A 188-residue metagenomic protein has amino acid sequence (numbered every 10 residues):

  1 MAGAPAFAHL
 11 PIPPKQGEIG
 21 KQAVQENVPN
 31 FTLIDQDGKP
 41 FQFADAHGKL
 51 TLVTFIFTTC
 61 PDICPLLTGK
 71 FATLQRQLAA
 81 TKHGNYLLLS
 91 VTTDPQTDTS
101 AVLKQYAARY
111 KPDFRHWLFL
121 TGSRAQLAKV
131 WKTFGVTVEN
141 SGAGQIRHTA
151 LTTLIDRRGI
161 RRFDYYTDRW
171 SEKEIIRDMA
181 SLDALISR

Functional and structural regions predicted by a protein language model:
M1-A2: Bacterial N-terminal signal peptides
H9-A44, G69: N-terminal "domain-start" segment that seeds a small globular fold
K21, V91, Y106, W117-L120 (+3 more regions): Soluble extramembrane regions of membrane proteins in the secretory/endomembrane system
V28-P29, T51, T149-L151: Short loop/turn microsegments at loop-to-beta-strand junctions
F43-F71: Short active-site neighborhood of thiol/selenol oxidoreductases, capturing the structured segment around
T68-V130: Structural microenvironment flanking redox-active thiols in thiol-disulfide oxidoreductases
T137, S141-R188: Thiol-/selenol-based redox modules, centered on thioredoxin-like and closely related oxidoreductase domains
